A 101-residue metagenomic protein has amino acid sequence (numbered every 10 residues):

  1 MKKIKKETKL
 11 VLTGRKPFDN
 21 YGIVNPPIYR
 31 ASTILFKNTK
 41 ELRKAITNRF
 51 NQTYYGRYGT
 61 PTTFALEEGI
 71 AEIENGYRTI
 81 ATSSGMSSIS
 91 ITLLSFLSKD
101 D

Functional and structural regions predicted by a protein language model:
M1-Y29: Short conserved active-site loop signatures built around small residues
K9, P27-I28, R78-I80, D101: Structural motif
R15, R30-I34, R57-G59: Pocket-edge structural micro-motifs
F18, L35-T39: Short, acidic Gly/Pro/Ser/Thr-rich loop/turn segments
P27-S32, K44: A short glycine-rich, His/Asp/Glu-containing loop-to-beta-strand
N38-S87: Conserved N-terminal alpha-helix of the aminotransferase class I/II PLP-enzyme fold
S95-D101: Conserved PLP-anchoring active-site segment centered on the Schiff-base-forming lysine
